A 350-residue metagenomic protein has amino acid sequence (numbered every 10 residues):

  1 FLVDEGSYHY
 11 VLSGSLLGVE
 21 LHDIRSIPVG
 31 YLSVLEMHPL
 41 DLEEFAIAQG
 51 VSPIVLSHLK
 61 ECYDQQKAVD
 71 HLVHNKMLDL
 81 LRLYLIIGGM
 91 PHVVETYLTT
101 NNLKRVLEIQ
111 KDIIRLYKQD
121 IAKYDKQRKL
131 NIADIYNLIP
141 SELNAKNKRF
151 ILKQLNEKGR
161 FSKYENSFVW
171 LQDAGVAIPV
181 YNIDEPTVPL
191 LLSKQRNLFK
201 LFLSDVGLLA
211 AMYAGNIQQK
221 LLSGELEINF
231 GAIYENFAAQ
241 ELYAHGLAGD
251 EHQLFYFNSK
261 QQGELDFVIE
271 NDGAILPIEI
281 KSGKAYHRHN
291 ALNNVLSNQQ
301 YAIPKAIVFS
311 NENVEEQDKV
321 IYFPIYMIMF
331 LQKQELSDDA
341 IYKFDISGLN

Functional and structural regions predicted by a protein language model:
F1-V11: Conserved Walker B catalytic segment
S7, G14-S15, L21-N144: Interdomain motor-coupling "hinge/lid" segment immediately C-terminal to the ATP-binding subdomain of NTP-driven enzymes
G14, N258, V308-S310: Short beta-strand/turn micro-motifs composed of small residues that flank or help shape donor/cofactor-binding pockets
S15-E20, P39-E43, D184, L208-L209 (+2 more regions): Conserved nucleotide-binding/hydrolysis micro-motifs of P-loop NTPases
C62, E312-N350: Domain-level recognition of nuclease-like catalytic cores that cleave nucleotide substrates
V94-D272: Accessory nucleic acid-recognition modules appended to NTPase machines
A274-L276, K305: Structural motif
S282-F323: Catalytic cores of nucleic-acid endonucleases
